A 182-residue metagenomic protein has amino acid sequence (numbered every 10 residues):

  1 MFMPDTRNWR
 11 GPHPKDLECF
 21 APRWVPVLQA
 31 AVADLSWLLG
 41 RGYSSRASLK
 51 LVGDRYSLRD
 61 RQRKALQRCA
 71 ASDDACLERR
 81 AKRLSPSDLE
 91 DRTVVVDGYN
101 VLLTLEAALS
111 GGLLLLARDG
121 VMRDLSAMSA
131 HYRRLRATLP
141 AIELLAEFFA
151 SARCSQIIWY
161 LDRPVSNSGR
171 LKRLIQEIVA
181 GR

Functional and structural regions predicted by a protein language model:
M1-V94, V101-R182: Charge-biased, low-complexity intrinsically disordered regions
